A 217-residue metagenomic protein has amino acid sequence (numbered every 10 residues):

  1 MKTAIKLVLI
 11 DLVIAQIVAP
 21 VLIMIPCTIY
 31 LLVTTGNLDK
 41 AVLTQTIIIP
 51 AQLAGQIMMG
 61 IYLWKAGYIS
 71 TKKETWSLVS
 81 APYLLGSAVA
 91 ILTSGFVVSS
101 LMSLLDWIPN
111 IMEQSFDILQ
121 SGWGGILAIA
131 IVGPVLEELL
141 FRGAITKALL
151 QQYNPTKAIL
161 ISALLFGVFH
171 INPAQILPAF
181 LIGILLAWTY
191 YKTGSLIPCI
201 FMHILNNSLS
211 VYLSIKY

Functional and structural regions predicted by a protein language model:
M1-L78, S99, S208-Y217: N-terminal, membrane-interfacial amphipathic/helix-forming hydrophobic leader that caps and precedes the first
I5, V79-A81, S121-W123, Y153-L160 (+1 more regions): Membrane-helix interface segments
P20-V21, A163, Q175-Y217: Functionally important transmembrane alpha-helices
K40-T44, I69-L139, K147, Q151: Juxtamembrane helix-loop-helix connectors linking adjacent transmembrane helices in multi-pass membrane enzymes
P50-M58, W123, L127, L177-I184 (+2 more regions): Membrane-embedded alpha-helical segments of multi-pass membrane proteins, especially the transmembrane helices
V135, L139-L140, A144-I145, N172 (+1 more regions): Active-site His/Glu-centered metal-binding helix of metallohydrolases
L136-I161, W188-S195: Membrane-interface helix/loop boundary segments of multi-pass membrane proteins
P155-H170, I204: Small-polar-interrupted transmembrane alpha-helices in polytopic inner-membrane proteins
